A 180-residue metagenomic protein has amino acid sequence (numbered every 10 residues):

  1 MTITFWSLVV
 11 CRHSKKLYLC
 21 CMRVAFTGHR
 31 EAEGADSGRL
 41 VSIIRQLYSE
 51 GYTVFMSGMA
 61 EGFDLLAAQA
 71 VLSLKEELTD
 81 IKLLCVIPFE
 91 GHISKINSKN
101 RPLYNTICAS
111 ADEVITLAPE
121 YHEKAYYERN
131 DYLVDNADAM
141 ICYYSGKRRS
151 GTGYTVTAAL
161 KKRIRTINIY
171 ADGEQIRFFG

Functional and structural regions predicted by a protein language model:
V9-V10: Acidic, Ala/Val/Gly-enriched low-complexity intrinsically disordered segments
L19-G180: Acidic/glycine-enriched connector segments
